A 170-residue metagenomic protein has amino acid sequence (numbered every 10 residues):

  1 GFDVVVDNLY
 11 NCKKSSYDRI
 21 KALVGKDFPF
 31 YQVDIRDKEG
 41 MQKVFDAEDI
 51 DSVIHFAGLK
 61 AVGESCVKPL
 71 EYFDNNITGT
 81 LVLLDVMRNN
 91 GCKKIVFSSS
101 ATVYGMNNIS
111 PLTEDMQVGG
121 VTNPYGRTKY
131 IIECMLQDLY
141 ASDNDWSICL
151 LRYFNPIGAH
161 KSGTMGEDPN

Functional and structural regions predicted by a protein language model:
G1-K161: N-terminal Rossmann-like NAD(P)+-binding domain of SDR-like oxidoreductases, especially those catalyzing
I157-G158, D168-N170: Substrate-binding strand-loop-helix patch in Rossmann-like NAD(P)-dependent oxidoreductase/epimerase domains
S162-G166: Flexible "cap/lid" loop of the alpha/beta hydrolase fold
